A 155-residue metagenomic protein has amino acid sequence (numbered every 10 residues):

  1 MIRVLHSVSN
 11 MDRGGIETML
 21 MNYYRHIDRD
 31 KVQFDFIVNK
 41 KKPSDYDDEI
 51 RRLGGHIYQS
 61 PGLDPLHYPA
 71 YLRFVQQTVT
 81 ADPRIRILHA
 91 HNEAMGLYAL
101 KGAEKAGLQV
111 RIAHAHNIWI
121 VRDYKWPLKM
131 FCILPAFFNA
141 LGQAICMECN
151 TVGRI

Functional and structural regions predicted by a protein language model:
M1-I155: Membrane-interface segments of envelope glycosyltransferases acting on lipid-linked substrates or membrane lipids
